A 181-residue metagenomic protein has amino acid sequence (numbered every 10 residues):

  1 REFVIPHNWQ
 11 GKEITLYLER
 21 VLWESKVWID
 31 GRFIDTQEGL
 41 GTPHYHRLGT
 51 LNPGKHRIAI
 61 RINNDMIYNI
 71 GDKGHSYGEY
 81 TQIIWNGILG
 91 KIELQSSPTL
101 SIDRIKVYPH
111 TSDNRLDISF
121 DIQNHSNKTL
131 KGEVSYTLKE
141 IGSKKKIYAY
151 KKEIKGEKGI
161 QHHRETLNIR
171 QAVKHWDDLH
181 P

Functional and structural regions predicted by a protein language model:
R1-S101, H125-S126, I141: Accessory beta-strand-rich segments of carbohydrate-active enzymes
V27-I29, R115-I154, H163-E165: Beta-strand-rich binding/interaction modules
T36-G39, K106, K151-E153: Short clusters of small/polar residues that mark proteolytic maturation junctions
P43-G49, Q161-Q171: Exposed aromatic-hydrophobic patches
G54, G159-Q161, P181: A glycine-anchored, Pro-Gly-centered beta-turn/N-cap motif
I70-D72, I102-K106, G132, Y148-A149: Short, charged, solvent-exposed linker or helix-capping segments at domain edges/interfaces that act as flexible hinges
S96-N127: Surface beta-strand/loop "capping" patches
V173-P181: Terminal connector regions
